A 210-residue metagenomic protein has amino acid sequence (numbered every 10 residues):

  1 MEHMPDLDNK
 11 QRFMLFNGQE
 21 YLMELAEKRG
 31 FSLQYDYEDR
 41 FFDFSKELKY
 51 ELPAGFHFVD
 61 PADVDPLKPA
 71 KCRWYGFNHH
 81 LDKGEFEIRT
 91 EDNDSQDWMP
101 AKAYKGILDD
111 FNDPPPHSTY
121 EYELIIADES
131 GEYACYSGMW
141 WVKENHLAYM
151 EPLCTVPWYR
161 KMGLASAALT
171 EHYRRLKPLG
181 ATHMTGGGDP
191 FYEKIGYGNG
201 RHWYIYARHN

Functional and structural regions predicted by a protein language model:
M1-H3, T155, K161-P178, K194: Conserved acetyl-CoA-binding loop-helix of GNAT-fold acetyltransferases
M1-H57, A62, W203-N210: Acyl-donor-binding surface of acyltransferase catalytic domains
D8-K10, E121, P178-A181: Short, high-confidence coil segments that cap the C-terminus of an alpha-helix and link into the following beta-strand
R12-F16, M150, H183-G188: Conserved hydrophobic beta-strand within the GNAT/NAT acetyltransferase core sheet that lines the active-site cleft
E24-A26, Y192-E193, Y197: Conserved active-site tyrosine of GNAT-family acetyltransferases
H57-K71, F77-G84: A short beta-loop-alpha structural element at the N-terminal edge of CoA-dependent acyl/N-acetyltransferase catalytic
H80-L153: A conserved beta-strand-loop-helix scaffold within acyl/acetyltransferase catalytic domains
